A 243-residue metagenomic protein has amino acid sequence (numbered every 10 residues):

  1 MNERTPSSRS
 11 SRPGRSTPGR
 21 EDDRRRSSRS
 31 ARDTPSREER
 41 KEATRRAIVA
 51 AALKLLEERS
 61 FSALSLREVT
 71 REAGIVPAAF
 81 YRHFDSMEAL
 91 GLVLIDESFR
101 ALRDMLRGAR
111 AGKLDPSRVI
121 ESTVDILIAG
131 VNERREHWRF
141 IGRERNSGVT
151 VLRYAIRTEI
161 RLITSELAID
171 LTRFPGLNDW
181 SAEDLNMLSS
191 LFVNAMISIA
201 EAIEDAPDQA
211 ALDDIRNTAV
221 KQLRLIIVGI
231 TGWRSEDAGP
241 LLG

Functional and structural regions predicted by a protein language model:
M1-A43, R234-G243: N-terminal intrinsically disordered/low-complexity leader segments
R40-A52, V69, L94-L102: Generic hydrophobic, amphipathic alpha-helix propensity
A47, L55-A89, V93: Helix-turn-helix
L56, F84, E88-S98, I141 (+2 more regions): Alpha-helical DNA-contacting segments of helix-turn-helix folds
E58, L94-S122, W138-R139, T164-T172: Amphipathic alpha-helical linker/stalk segments
V93, R107-E136, G176, A182-L185 (+2 more regions): Hydrophobic alpha-helical connector segments
N132-V151, A168, E201-D205: Amphipathic alpha-helical segments used for helix-helix packing
T150-G176, N186-E201, N217-V228: Amphipathic alpha-helical packing segments from all-alpha helical-bundle domains
